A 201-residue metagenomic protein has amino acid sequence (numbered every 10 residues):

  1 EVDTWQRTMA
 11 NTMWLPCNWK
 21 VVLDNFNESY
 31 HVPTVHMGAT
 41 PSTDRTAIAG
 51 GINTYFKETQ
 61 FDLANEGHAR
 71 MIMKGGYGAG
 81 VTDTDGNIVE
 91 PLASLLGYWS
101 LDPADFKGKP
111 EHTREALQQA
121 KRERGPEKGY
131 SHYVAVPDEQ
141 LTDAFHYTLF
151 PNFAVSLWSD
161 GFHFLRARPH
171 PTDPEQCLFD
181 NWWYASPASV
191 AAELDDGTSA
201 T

Functional and structural regions predicted by a protein language model:
E1-T201: C-terminal catalytic domain of Rieske-type non-heme iron oxygenases
